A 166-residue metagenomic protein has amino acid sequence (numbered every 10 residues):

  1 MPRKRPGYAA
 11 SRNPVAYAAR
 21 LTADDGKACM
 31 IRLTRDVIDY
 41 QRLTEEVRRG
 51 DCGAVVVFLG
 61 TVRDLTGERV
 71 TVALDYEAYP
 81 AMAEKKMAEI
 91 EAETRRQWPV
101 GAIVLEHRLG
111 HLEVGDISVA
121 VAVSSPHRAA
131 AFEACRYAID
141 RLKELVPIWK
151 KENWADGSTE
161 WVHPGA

Functional and structural regions predicted by a protein language model:
P2-A23: Short, often N-terminal, low-complexity regions that either remain intrinsically disordered or form a short helix
N13, L21, D25-V119, S124-R136 (+1 more regions): N-terminal, polar/charged subdomain of small-to-medium soluble alpha/beta proteins
